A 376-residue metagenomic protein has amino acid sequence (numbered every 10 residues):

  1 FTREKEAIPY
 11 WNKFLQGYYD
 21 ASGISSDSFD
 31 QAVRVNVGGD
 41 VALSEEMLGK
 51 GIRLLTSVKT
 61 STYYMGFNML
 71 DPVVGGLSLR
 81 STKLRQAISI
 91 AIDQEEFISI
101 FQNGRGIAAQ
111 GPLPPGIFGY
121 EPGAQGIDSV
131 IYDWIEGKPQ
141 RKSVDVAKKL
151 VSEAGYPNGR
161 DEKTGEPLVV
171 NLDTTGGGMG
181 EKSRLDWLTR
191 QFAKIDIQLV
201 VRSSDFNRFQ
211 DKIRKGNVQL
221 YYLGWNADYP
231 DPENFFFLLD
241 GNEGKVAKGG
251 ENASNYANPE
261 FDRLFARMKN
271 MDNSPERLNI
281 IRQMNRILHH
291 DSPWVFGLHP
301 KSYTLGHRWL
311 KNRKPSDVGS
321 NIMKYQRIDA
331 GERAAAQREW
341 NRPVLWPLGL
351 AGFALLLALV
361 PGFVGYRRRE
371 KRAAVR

Functional and structural regions predicted by a protein language model:
F1-T2, E166-G176, L199-R202: Short, well-ordered beta-strand elements
T2-D71, S99-F101, A108: Extracellular/periplasmic solute-recognition and catalytic clefts
L15-I24, G39, L188-Q191, I197-Q198 (+1 more regions): Alpha-to-beta junction loops
G49-G51, V58, K83-Q86, I90 (+10 more regions): Extracytoplasmic/peripheral linker and loop segments enriched in polar/acidic and small residues with frequent Thr/Pro
V74-G75, I107-A154, G176-R184: Structural transition elements
G306-P343: Long beta-strand-rich cores associated with HINT superfamily self-processing modules
A354-R368: Alpha-helical transmembrane segments
K371-R376: Cytoplasmic C-terminal tails of single-pass
